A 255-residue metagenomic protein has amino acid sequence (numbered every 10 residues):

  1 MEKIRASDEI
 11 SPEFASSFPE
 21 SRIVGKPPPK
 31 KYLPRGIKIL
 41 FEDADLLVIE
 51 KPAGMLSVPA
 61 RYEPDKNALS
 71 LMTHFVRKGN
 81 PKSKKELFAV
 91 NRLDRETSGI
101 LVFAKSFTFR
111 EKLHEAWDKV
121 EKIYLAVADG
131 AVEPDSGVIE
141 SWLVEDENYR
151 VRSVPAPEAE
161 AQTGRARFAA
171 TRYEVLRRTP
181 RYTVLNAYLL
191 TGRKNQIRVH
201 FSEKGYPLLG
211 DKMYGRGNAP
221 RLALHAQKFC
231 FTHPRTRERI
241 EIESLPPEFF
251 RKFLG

Functional and structural regions predicted by a protein language model:
M1-G255: RNA pseudouridine synthases
